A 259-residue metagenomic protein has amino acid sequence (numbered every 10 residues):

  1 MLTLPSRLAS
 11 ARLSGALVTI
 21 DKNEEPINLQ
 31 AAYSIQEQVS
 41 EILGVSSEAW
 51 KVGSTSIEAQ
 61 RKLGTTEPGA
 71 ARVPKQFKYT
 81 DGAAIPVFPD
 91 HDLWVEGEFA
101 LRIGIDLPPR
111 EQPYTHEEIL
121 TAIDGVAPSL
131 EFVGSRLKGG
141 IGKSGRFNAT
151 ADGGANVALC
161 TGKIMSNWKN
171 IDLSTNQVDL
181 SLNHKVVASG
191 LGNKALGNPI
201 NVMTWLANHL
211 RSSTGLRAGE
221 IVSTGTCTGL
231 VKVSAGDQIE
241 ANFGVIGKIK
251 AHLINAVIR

Functional and structural regions predicted by a protein language model:
L2-N198, S213, S234, Q238 (+1 more regions): Catalytic-core "active-site belt" of small-molecule-metabolizing enzymes, emphasizing His/Asp/Glu-rich regions
V202-V231: A conserved acidic, glycine/proline-rich C-terminal tail/linker
T226-C227, V233-A241: Low-complexity, intrinsically disordered Gly/Pro/Thr-rich segments
G244-I246: Beta-strand-rich extracellular modules
